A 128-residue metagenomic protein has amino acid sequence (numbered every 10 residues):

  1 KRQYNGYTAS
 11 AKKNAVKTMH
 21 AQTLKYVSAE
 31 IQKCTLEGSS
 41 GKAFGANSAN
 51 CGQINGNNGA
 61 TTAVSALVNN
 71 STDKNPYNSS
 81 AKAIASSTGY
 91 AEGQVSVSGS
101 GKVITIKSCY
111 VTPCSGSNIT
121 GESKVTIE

Functional and structural regions predicted by a protein language model:
K1-A21: Amphipathic alpha-helical segments typified by the pilin-like N-terminal helix that continues immediately C-terminal
A29-E128: Periplasmic/extracellular, small/polar-rich flexible segments of pilin-like filament-forming proteins
